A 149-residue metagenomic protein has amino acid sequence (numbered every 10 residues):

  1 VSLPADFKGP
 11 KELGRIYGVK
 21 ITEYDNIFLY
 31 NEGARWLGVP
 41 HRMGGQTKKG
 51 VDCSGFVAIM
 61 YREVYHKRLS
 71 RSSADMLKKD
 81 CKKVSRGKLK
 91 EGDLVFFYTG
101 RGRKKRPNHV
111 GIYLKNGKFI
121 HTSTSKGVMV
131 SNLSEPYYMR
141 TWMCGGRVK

Functional and structural regions predicted by a protein language model:
V1, T22-F28, M60-R62: Short, functional N-terminal and low-complexity linear motifs
V1-A5, G9-I21, K83-R86, R101-K149: Aromatic- and glycine-rich peptidoglycan recognition patches
I16-K20, V39-E91, R101, M143: Catalytic cysteine-centered active-site loop
N26, Y30, A34, S54-A58 (+1 more regions): Extracytoplasmic/secreted envelope proteins and their assembly/folding machinery, especially bacterial periplasmic
L29, A34, P40-H41, Q46 (+3 more regions): Short glycine- and Lys/Arg-enriched binding-loop motifs that mark or flank ligand-binding interfaces
R35, R62-E63, I112: Solvent-exposed polar/charged
